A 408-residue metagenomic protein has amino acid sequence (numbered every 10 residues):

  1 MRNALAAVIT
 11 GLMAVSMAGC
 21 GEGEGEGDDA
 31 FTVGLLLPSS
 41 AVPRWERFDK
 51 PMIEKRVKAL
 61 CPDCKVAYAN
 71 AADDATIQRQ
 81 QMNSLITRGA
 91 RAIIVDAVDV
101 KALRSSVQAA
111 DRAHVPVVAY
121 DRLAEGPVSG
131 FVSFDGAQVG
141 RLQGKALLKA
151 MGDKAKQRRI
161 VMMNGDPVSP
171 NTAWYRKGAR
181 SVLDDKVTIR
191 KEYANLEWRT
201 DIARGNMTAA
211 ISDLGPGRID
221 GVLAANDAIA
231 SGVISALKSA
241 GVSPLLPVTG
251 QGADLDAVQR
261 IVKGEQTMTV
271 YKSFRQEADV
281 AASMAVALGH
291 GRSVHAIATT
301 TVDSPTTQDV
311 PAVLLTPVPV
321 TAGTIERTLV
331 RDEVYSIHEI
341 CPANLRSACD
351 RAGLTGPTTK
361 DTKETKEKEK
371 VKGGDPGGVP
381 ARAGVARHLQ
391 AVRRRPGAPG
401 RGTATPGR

Functional and structural regions predicted by a protein language model:
M1-T10: N-terminal export and membrane-targeting signals
V15-G19: C-terminal motif of bacterial Sec signal peptides marking the signal peptidase cleavage site
C20-R408: A residue-level marker of the well-folded mature domains of exported/periplasmic proteins
